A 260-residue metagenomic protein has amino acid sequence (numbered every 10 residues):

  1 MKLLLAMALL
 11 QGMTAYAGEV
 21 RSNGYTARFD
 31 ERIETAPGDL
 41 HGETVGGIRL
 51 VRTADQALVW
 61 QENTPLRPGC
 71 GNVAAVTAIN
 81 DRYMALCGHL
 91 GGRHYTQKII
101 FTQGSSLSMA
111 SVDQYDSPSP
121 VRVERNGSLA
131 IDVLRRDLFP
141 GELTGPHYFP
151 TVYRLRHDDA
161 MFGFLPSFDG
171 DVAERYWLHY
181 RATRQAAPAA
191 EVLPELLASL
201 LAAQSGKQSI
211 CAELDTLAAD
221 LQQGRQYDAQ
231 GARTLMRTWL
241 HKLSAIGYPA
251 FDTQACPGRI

Functional and structural regions predicted by a protein language model:
L3-G12: Sec-dependent N-terminal signal peptides
Y16-C70, R259: Terminal domain-start segments
Y16-R32, P37, S128-I260: Acidic, small-residue rich beta-repeat scaffolds with periodic aromatic anchors
E43-G47, G92-I100, P140-V152: Structural motif
I48-E62, K98-D113, T151-L165: Surface-exposed loop/turn elements that mediate protein-protein interactions on large endomembrane-trafficking
P68-A75, Y115-V123: Repeated scaffold domains used in trafficking and secretory/extracellular systems, primarily beta-propellers
T77-A85, E124-I131: Acidic, glycine-anchored loop motifs typical of Ca2+
L86-G91, L134-R136: Beta-strand C-termini and the immediately following turn/loop, strongest in propeller blades
